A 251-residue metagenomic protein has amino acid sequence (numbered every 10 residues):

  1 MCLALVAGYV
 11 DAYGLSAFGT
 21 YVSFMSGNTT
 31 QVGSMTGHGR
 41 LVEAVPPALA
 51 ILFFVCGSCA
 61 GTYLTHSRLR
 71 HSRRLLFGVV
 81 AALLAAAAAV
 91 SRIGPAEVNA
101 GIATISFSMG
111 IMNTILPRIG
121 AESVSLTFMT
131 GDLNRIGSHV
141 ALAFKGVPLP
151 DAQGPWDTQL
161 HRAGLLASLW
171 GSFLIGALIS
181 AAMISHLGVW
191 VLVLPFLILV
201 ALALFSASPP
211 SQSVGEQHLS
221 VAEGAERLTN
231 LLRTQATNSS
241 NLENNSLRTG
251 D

Functional and structural regions predicted by a protein language model:
M1-N238, G250-D251: Alpha-helical transmembrane segments of multi-pass membrane proteins
